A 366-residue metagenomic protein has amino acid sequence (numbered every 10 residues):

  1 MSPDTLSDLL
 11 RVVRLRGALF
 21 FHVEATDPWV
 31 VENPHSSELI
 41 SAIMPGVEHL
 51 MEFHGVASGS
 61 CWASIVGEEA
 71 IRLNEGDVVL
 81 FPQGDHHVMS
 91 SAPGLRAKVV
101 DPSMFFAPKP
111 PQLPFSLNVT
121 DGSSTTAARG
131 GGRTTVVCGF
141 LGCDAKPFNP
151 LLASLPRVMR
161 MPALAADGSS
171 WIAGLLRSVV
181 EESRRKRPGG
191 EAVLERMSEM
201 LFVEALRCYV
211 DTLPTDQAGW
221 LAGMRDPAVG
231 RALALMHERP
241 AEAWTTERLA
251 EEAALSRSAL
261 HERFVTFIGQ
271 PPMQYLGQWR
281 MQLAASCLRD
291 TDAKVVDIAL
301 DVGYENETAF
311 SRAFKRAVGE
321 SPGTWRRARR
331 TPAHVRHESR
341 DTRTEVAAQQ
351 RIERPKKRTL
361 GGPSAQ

Functional and structural regions predicted by a protein language model:
M1-E32, T126-T135, G142, N149-D167 (+1 more regions): A short, N-terminal "cap"/entry segment at the start of jelly-roll beta-barrel domains of the cupin/DSBH fold
M1-I71, D77, D85-T125: Generic protein-terminus/edge-of-domain signal
V56, M236-R239, C287-L288: Short helix-to-turn junction characteristic of helix-turn-helix DNA-binding domains, especially the helix
R72, E191-E195, Q274: Alpha-helix N-cap/helix-initiation sites
T134-R160, L164-L235: An amphipathic alpha-helical interaction segment
M200-V210, R231-Q282, A299-T324: Basic/polar phosphate-binding segments, predominantly the helix-turn-helix DNA-binding elements of transcriptional
A293, D301, T308-Q366: …primarily DNA-binding HTH/wHTH and HhH modules…
